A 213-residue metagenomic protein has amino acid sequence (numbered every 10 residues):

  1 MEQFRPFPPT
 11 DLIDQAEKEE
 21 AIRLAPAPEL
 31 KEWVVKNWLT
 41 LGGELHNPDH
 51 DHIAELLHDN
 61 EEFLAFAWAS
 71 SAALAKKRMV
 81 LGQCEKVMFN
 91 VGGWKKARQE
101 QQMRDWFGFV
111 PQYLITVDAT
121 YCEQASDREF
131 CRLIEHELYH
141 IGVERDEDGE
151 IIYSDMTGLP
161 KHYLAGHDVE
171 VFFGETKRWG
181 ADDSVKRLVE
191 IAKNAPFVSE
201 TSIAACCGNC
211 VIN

Functional and structural regions predicted by a protein language model:
E2-R5, E17-A21, E29-W38, G42 (+3 more regions): Metalloprotease/metallohydrolase-associated module, dominated by Zn2+-dependent proteases
L30, F130-C131: Hydrophobic (often cysteine-bearing) scaffold residues that line and stabilize catalytic clefts of nucleotide/cofactor
D127: …; additionally, a secondary subgroup of soluble metalloenzymes is captured
R132-E144: Active-site recognition of the HExxH zinc-binding catalytic motif
